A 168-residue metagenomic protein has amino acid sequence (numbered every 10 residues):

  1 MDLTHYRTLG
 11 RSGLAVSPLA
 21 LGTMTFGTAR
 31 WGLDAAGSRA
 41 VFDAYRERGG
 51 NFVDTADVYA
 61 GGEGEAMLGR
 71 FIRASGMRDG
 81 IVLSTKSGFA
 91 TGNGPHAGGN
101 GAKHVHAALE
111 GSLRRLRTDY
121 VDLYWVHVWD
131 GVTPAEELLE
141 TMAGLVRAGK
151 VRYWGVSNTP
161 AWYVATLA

Functional and structural regions predicted by a protein language model:
M1-V82: N-terminal binding-site loop/beta-alpha segment at the start of enzyme catalytic domains that lines or forms
A20, T25, S87-F89, D130 (+1 more regions): Short, flexible active-site-adjacent loop segments at beta-strand->alpha-helix junctions, enriched in small/polar
L21, T55, T85, L123-V126 (+1 more regions): Conserved beta-strand positions
T25, T55, T85, T118 (+1 more regions): Ser/Thr-centric signal marking residues that sit in or immediately flank functional binding/regulatory motifs
A29, E47, G92-A168: Glycine/proline-rich, positively charged, aromatic-decorated active-site loop/lid region on the catalytic face
D79-G92: A short, structured active-site edge motif that brings together acidic residues
